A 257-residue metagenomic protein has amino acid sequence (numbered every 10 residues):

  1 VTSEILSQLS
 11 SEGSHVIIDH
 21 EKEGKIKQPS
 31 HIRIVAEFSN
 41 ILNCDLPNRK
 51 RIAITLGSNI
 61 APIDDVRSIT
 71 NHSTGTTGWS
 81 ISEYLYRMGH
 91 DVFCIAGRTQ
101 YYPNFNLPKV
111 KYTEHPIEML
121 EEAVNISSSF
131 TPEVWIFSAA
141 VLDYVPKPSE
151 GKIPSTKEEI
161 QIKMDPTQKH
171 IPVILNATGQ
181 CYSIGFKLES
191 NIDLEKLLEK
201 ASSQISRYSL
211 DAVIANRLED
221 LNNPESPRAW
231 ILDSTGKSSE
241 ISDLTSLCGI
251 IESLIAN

Functional and structural regions predicted by a protein language model:
V1-E23, K27-F38, Y182-A212: Short, glycine-/small-residue-rich phosphate/pyrophosphate-handling segment
S7, R49-H115: Glycine-rich phosphate/diphosphate-binding loop of Rossmann-like nucleotide-binding domains
S14, H90-D91, G179: Short phosphate-binding/catalytic loops that engage adenosine nucleotides
H15-K50, L218-N257: Glycine-rich phosphate/pyrophosphate-binding loop and the adjoining helix
H20-E23, G97-Q100, A140-V141, L188-E189 (+1 more regions): Short, ordered loop/turn segments at secondary-structure junctions
V35-I52, Y84, P116-W135: Short amphipathic alpha-helices and their capping/turn segments at secondary-structure boundaries
T70-Y84, I153-V173, R207-D211, E240-L254: Gly/Ser/Thr-rich active-site loops/lids in small-molecule metabolic enzymes that frequently grip phosphoryl groups
E114-K187, L194-R217: Glycine-rich phosphate-binding loop
